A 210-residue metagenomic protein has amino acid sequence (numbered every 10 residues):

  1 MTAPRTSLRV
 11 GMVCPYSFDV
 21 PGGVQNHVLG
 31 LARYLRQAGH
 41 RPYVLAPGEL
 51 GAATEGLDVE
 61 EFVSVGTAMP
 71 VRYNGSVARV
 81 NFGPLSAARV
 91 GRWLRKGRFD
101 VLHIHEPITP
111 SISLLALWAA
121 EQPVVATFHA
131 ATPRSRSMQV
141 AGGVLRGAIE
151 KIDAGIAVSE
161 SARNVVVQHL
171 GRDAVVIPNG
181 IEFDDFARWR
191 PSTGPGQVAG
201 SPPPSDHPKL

Functional and structural regions predicted by a protein language model:
R5-L8, C14-P21, R33-P84: N-terminal strand-loop element at the rim of the active site of nucleotide-sugar-dependent glycosyltransferases
P15, H105-E106, F128-T132, P178-N179: Histidine-centered beta-alpha loop that forms part of the nucleotide-sugar donor binding/catalytic region in diverse
G23-Y34, I112: Conserved alpha-helical elements of sugar-nucleotide-dependent glycosyltransferases
G48, S161, G180: Carbohydrate-associated surface elements
R72-V101, S111, Q139-G147, A199: An amphipathic, basic-hydrophobic alpha-helix
L102, E150-E160, V175-I177: A short beta-strand/loop micro-motif in the catalytic core of glycosyltransferases that engages the nucleotide-sugar
T132, M138-G155, Q168-H169: Membrane-proximal helix-turn-helix segments that form the acceptor-binding/catalytic region of lipid-linked
R136, N164, I181-H207: Acidic anion/phosphate-binding donor-loop and adjacent secondary structure in glycosyltransferase catalytic cores
